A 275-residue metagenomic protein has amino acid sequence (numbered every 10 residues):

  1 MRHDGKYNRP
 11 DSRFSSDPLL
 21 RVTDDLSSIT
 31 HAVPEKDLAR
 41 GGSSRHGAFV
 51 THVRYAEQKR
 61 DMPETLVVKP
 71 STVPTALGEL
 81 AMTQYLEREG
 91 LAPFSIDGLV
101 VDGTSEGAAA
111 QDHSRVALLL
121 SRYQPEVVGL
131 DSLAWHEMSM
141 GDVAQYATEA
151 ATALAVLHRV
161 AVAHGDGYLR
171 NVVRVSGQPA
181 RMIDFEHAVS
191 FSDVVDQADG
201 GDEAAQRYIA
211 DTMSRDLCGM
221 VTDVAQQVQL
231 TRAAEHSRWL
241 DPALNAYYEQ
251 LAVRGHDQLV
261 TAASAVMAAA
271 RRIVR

Functional and structural regions predicted by a protein language model:
M1-L38: Juxta-kinase regulatory segment immediately upstream of eukaryotic protein kinase catalytic domains
A39, S44-Q84: ATP-binding glycine-rich loop module of kinase domains
A56-P63, S105-R115, S176-P179: Short, solvent-exposed loop/turn segments that connect beta-strands within catalytic domains and beta-strand-rich
Y85, E89-A92, D131-R170, V224: Conserved kinase catalytic-core helix
G90, F94-Y146: Conserved structural core of kinase catalytic domains
N171-I183: Conserved protein kinase catalytic/activation segment
A180-I273: C-lobe/activation-segment region of protein kinase-like
